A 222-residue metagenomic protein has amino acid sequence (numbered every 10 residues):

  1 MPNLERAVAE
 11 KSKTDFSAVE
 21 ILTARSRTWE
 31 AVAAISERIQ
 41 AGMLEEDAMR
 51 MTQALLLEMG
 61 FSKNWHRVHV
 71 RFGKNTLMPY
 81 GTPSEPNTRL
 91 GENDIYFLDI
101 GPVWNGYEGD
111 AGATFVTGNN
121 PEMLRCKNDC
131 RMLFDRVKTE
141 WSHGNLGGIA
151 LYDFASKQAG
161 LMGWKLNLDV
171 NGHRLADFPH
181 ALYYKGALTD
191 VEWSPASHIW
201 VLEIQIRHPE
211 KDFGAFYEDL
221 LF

Functional and structural regions predicted by a protein language model:
M1-F222: Active-site neighborhoods and metal-handling regions in enzymes and metal-associated proteins
